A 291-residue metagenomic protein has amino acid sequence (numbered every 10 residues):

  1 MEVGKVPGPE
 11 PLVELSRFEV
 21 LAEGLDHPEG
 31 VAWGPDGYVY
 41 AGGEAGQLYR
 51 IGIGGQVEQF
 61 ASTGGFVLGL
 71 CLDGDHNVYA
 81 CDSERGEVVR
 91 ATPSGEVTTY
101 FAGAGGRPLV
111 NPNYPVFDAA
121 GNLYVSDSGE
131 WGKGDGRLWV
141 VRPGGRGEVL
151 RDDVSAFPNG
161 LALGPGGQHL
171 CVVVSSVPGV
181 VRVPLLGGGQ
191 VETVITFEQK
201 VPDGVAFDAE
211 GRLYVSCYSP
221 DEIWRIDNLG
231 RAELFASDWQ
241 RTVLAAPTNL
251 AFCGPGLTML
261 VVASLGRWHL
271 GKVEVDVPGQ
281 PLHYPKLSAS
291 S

Functional and structural regions predicted by a protein language model:
M1-S16, D36, E44-A45, D127: Blade/loop signatures of beta-propeller domains
R17-A22, G55-A61, V97-G106, R146-D152 (+2 more regions): A short beta-strand motif characteristic of beta-propeller blades
E23-D36, G43-A45, T63-D82, E87 (+8 more regions): Beta-rich, blade/repeat-based domains predominating in secreted/periplasmic proteins but also intracellular
Y40-Q59: Beta-propeller domains
G43, G52, S83, T92 (+4 more regions): Structural signature of WD-repeat beta-propellers
Q47-Y49, E87-V89, G136-W139, G179-V181 (+2 more regions): A short loop-to-beta-strand structural motif that recurs across blades of beta-propeller domains
I51-Q56, T92-E96, V141-G145, P184-G188 (+2 more regions): Short loop/turn segments that connect beta-strands within beta-propeller blades
P247-S291: Blade-level signature of beta-propeller repeat domains, shared across WD40, Kelch, NHL, RCC1 and BNR/Asp-box propellers
